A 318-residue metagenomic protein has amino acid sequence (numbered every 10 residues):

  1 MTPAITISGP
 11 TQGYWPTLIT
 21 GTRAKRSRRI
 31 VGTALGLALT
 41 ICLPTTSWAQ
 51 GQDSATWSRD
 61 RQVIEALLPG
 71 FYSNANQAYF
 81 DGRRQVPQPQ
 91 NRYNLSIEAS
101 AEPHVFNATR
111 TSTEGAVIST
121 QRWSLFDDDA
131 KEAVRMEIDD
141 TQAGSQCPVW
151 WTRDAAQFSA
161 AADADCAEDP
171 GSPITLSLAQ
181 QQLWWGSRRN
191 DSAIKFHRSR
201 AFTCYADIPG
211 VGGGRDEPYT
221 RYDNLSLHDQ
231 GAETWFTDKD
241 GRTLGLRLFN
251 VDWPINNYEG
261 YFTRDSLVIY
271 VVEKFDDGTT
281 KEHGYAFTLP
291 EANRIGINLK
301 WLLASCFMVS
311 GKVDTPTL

Functional and structural regions predicted by a protein language model:
M1-S27: N-terminal secretory signal peptides that target proteins for export/translocation
Q12, P16, G82, V86-P87: Intrinsically disordered, low-complexity Ser/Thr/Pro-rich tracts
T20, L43-P44, L68-P69, N94-L95: Short, flexible coil/linker elements and helix-boundary hinge sites characteristic of intrinsically disordered
A34-P44: Bacterial N-terminal signal peptides
S47-G51: Boundary at the C-terminal end of the N-terminal hydrophobic targeting segment
D53, W57, R61-P69, S73-G82 (+2 more regions): Calycin-type beta-barrel ligand-binding domains and close structural analogs
P87-A101: Short secondary-structure subsegments characteristic of cysteine-rich extracellular domains
